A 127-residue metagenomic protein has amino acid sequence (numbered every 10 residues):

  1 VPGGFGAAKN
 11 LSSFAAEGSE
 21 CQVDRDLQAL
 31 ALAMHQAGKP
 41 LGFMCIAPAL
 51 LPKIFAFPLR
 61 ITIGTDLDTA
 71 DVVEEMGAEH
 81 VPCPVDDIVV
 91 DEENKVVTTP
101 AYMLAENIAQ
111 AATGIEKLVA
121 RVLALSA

Functional and structural regions predicted by a protein language model:
V1-A127: Active-site-adjacent pocket-lining segments in enzyme domains
